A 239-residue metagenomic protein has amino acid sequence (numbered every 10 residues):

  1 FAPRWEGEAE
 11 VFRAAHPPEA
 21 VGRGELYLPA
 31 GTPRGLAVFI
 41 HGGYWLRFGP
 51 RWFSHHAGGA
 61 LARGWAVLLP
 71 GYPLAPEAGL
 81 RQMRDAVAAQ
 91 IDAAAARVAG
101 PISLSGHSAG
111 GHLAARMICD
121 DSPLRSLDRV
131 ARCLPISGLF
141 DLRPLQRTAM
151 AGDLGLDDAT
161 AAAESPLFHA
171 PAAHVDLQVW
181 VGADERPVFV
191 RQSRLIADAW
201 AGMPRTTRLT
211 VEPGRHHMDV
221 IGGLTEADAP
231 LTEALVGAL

Functional and structural regions predicted by a protein language model:
F1-G31: N-terminal cap/lid segment of alpha/beta-hydrolase-fold proteins
A30-P33, A37-G59: Short, surface-exposed "cap/lid" segments of acyl-processing enzymes
L36, G64-G71: A fold-wide structural signal in alpha/beta-hydrolase
F48-A57, L68-P101: Catalytic nucleophile-loop/oxyanion-hole region of alpha/beta-hydrolase and closely related hydrolase-like folds
D92-A151: Primarily recognizes the serine-hydrolase "nucleophile elbow" in alpha/beta-hydrolase and SGNH/GDSL folds
R132, G138-D141, L145-Q146, D158-L195: The feature captures the conserved acid-bearing segment of alpha/beta-hydrolase catalytic domains
R194, A201-L239: C-terminal catalytic histidine-bearing segment of alpha/beta-hydrolase fold enzymes
